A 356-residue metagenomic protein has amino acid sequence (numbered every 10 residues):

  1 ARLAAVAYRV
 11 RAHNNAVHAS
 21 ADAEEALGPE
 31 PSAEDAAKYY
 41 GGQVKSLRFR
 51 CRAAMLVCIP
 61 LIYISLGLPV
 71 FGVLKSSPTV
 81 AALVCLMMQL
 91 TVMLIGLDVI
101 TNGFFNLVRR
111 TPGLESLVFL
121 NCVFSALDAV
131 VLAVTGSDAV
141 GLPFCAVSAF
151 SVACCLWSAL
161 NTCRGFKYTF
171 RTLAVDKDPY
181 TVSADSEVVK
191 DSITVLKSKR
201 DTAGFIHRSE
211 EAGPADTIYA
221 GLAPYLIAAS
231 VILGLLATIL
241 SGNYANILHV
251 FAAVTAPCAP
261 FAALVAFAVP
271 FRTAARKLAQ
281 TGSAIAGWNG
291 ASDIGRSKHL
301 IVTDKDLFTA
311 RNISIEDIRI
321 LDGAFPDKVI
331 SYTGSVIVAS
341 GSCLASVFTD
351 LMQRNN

Functional and structural regions predicted by a protein language model:
A1, A19, I320-D322: Short beta-strand-to-loop capping motifs
R2-A7: Short amphipathic alpha-helices in soluble, non-transmembrane regions that often serve as interface/regulatory elements
V10-A12, G282: Residue-level detector of short coil/turn "hinge" positions at structural boundaries
A12-A220: Structural motif at membrane-water interfaces of alpha-helical integral membrane proteins
N14, A266-F267, N312: Glycine-rich, histidine-containing beta strand-loop boundary motifs that form or position
C58, A81, V134, L344-F348 (+1 more regions): Signature of the cytosolic headpiece of P-type E1-E2 ATPases
Q89-V99, S148-A174, S186-T303, V329-L344 (+1 more regions): Hydrophobic alpha-helical transmembrane segments
T238, F308-K328, V336-A339, N356: Conserved beta-strand/loop elements of the cytosolic catalytic core of P-type E1-E2 ATPases, chiefly in the P-domain
